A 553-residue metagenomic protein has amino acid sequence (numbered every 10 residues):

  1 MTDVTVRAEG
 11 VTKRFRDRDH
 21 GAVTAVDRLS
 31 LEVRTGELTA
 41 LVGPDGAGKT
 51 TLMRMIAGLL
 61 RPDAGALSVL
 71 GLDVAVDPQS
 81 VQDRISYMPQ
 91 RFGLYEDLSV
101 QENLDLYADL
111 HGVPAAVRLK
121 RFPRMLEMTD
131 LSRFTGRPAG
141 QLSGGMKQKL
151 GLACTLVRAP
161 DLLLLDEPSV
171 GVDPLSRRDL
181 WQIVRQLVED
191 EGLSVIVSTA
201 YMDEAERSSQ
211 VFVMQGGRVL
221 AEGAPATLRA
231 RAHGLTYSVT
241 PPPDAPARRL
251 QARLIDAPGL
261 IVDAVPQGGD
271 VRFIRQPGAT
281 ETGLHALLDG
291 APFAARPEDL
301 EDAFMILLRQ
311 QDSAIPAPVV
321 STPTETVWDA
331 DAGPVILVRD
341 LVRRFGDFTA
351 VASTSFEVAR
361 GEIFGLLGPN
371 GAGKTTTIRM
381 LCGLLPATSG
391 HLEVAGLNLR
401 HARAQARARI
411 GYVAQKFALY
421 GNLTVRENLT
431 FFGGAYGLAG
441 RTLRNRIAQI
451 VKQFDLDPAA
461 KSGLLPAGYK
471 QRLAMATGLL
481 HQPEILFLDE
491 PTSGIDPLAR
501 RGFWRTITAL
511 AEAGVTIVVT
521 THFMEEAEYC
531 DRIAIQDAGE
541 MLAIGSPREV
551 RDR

Functional and structural regions predicted by a protein language model:
T2-T5, R14-R28, D77-P78, W328-V335 (+3 more regions): A short, flexible loop at the N-terminus of ABC-type nucleotide-binding domains that lies
A57, C382: Helix-to-loop junction immediately C-terminal to a conserved catalytic motif
G65-V76, S80-V81, G390-N398, Q405-A406: Conserved ABC transporter NBD signature motif
D105, D109, A116-F134, T430 (+2 more regions): Conserved ABC ATPase "signature" region
L163-E167, L486-D489: Catalytic Walker B motif of ABC-type/P-loop ATPase nucleotide-binding domains
E222-G223, I544-G545: ABC ATPase "signature
